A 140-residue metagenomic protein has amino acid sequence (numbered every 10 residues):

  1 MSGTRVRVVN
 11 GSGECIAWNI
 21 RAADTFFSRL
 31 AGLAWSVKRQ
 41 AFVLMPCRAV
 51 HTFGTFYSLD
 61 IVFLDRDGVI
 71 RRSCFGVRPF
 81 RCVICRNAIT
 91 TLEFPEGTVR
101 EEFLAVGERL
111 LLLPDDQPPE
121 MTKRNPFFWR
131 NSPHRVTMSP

Functional and structural regions predicted by a protein language model:
M1-P140: Compact, glycine-rich, soluble single-domain proteins
